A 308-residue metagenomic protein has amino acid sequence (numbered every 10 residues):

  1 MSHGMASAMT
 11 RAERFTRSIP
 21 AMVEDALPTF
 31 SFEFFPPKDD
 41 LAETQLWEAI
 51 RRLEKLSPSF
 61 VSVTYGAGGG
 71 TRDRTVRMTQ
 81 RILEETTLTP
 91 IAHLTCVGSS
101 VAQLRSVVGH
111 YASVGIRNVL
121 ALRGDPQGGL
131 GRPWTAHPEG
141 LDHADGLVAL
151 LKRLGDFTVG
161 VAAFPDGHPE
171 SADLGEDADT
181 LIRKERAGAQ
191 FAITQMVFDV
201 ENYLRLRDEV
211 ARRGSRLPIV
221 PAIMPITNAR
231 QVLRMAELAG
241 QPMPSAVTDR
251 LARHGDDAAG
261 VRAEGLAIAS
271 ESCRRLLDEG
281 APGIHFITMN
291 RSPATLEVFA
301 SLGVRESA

Functional and structural regions predicted by a protein language model:
S2-F32, D39-D40, T44, K152 (+2 more regions): N-terminal amphipathic alpha-helix/helix-capping segment at the start of soluble metabolic enzymes
A12-I19, L41-T44, G69-R81, S100-V107 (+4 more regions): Active-site-adjacent beta->alpha loops and helix N-cap segments on the catalytic face of soluble alpha/beta enzymes
A12-T16, P20, P138-F164, G214-L266 (+2 more regions): Active-site pocket-lining/capping segments in soluble small-molecule metabolic enzymes
T29-W47, P90-A102, T158-E176, A252-A267: Active-site mouth loops of central-metabolism enzymes
S31, S62, L120-A121, I193 (+1 more regions): Conserved beta-strand positions in the central sheet of alpha/beta enzyme cores
E33, V61, Y111, K184 (+3 more regions): Conserved, mostly hydrophobic/aromatic
F34-P37, T64-G68, H93-S99, G124-D125 (+5 more regions): Active-site beta-loop-alpha junctions enriched in small/polar residues
E48-T64, R186: Catalytic domains of carbohydrate-active enzymes, especially glycoside hydrolases
